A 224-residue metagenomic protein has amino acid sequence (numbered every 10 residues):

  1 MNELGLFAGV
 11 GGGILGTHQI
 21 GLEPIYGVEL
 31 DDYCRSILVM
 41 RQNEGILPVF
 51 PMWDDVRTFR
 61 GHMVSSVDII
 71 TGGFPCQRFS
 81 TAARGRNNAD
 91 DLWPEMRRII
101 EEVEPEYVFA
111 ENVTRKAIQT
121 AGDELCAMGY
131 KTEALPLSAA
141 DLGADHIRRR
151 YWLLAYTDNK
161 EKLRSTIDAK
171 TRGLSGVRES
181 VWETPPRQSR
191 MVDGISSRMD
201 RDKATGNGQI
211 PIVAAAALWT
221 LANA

Functional and structural regions predicted by a protein language model:
M1, L22-E23, V49-F50, E106 (+2 more regions): A structural micro-motif
E3-R57: SAM cofactor-binding core of SAM-dependent methyltransferases, primarily the Rossmann-like beta-alpha-beta module
G16, I20, E124, A217: Rossmann-fold NAD(P)-dependent oxidoreductase module
S36-I37, Q119, A144, L221: Short Asp/Glu-rich motifs
T58-I69, F74-V213: Class I S-adenosyl-L-methionine
A216-A224: C-terminal alpha-helix
